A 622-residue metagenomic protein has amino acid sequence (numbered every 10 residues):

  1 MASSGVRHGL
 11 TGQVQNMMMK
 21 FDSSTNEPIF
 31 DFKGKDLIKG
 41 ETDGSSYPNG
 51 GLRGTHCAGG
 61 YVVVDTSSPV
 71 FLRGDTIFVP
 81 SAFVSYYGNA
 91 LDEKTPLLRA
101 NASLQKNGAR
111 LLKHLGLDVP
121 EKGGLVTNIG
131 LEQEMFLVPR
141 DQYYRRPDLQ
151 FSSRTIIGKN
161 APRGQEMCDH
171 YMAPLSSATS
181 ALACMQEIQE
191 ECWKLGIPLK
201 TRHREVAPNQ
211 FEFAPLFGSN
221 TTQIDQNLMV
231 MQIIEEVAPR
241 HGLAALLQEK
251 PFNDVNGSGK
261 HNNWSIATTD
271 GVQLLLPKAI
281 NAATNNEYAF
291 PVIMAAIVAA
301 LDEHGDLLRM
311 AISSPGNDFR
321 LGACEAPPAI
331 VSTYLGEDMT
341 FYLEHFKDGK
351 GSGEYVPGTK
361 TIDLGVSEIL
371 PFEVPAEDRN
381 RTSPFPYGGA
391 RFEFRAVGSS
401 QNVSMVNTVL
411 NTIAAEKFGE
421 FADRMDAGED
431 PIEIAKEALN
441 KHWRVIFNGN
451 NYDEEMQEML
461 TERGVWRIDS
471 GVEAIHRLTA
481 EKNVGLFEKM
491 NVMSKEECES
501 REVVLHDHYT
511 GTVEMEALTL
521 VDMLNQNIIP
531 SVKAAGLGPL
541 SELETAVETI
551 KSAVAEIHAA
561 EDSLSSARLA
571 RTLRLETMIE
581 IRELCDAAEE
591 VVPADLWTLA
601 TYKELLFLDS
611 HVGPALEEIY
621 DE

Functional and structural regions predicted by a protein language model:
M1-L247, N256-G259, I266-V503: Glycine-rich, acidic/polar active-site loops that bind/position phosphate-bearing ligands
P251: Glycine-rich N-terminal segment of FAD-binding domains in flavoprotein oxidoreductases, spanning the beta-loop-helix
H442-E622: C-terminal amphipathic alpha-helical interaction region
